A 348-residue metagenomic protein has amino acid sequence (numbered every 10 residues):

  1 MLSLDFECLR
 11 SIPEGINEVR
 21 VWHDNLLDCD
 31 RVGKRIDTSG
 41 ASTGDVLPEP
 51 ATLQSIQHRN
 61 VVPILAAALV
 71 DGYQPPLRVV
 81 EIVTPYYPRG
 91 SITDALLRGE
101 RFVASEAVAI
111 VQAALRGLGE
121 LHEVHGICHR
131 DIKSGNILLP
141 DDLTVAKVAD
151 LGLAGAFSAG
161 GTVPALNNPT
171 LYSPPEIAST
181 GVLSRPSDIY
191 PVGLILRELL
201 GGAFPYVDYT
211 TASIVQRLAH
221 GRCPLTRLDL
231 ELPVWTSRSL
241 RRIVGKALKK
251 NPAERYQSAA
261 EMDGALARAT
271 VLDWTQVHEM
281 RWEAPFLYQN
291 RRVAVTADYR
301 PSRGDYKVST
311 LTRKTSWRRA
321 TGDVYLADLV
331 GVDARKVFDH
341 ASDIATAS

Functional and structural regions predicted by a protein language model:
E18, W22-G44: ATP-binding glycine-rich loop module of kinase domains
G44-S55: AlphaC helix of the eukaryotic protein kinase fold
P63-V80: Short beta-strand micro-motifs within the conserved protein kinase catalytic domain, predominantly in the N-lobe
S91-F102: AlphaC helix of the protein kinase catalytic domain
I110-V111: Activation segment signature within eukaryotic-like protein kinase domains
H122-L139: Catalytic-loop of the protein kinase fold
D188: Conserved catalytic-loop aspartate of Hanks-type protein kinases
R255: Conserved HRD-motif arginine in the catalytic loop of eukaryotic-like protein kinases
